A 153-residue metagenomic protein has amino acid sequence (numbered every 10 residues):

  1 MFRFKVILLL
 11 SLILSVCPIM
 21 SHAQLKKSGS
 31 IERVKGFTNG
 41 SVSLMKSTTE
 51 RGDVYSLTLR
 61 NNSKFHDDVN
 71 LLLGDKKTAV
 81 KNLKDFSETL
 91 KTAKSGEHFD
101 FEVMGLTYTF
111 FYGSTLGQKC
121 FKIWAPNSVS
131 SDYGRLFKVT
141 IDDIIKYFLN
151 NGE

Functional and structural regions predicted by a protein language model:
M1-K26: Bacterial Sec-dependent N-terminal signal peptides
S21-E153: Positively charged, low-complexity terminal tracts and the immediately adjacent first secondary-structure elements
